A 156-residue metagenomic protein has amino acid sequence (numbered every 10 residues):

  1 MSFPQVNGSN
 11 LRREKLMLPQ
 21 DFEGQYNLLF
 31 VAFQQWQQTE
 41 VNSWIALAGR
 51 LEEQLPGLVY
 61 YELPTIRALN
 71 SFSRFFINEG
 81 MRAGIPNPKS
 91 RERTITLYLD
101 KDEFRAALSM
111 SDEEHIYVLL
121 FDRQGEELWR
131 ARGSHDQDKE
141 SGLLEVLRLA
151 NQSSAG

Functional and structural regions predicted by a protein language model:
M1-P19, S43, R91-R93: N-terminal "domain-start" segment that seeds a small globular fold
L11-R13, T65-A68, L99-K101: Residues that form or immediately flank small-molecule/cofactor binding pockets and catalytic motifs
D21-S43: Short active-site neighborhood of thiol/selenol oxidoreductases, capturing the structured segment around
Q37-P86: Structural microenvironment flanking redox-active thiols in thiol-disulfide oxidoreductases
Y61-L63, F76-D112: Short, internal strand/loop/helix patches that form the active-site neighborhood or redox-interaction surface
A106, E114-G156: Thiol-/selenol-based redox modules, centered on thioredoxin-like and closely related oxidoreductase domains
